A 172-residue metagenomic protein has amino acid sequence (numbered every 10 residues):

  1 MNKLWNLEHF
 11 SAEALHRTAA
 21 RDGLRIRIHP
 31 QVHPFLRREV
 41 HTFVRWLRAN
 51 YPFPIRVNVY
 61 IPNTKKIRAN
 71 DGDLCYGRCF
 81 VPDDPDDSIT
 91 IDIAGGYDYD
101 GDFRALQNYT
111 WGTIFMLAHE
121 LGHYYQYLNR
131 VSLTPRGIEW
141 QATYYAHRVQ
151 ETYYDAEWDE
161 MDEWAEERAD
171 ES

Functional and structural regions predicted by a protein language model:
M1-P34, R45: N-terminal low-structure segments adjacent to metalloprotease catalytic domains across cellular compartments
R37-R56: Zn2+-dependent metallopeptidase catalytic core
N50, Y124, V149-T152: Short alpha-helical functional segments enriched in proximate histidine and acidic residues
K66-T110, Y124: Active-site scaffold of zinc-dependent metalloenzymes
T110-I114, I138-W140: Alpha-helical scaffolds flanking conserved acidic
F115-L128, A142: Active-site recognition of the HExxH zinc-binding catalytic motif
L128-P135: Active-site nucleophile-His-acid catalytic modules used for acyl/amide transfer and hydrolysis across diverse enzymes
R136-E167: Post-HExxH zinc-binding segment in Zn-dependent metallohydrolases
